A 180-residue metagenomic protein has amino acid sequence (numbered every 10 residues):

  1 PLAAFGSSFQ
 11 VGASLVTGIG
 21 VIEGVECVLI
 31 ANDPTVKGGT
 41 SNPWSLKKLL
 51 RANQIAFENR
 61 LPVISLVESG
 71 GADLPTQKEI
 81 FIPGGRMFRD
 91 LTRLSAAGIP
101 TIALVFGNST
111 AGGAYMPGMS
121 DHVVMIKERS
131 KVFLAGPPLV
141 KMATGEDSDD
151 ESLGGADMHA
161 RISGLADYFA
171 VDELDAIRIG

Functional and structural regions predicted by a protein language model:
P1-I102, F106-N108, G112-Y115, M119-L139 (+1 more regions): Terminal-region recognition feature
